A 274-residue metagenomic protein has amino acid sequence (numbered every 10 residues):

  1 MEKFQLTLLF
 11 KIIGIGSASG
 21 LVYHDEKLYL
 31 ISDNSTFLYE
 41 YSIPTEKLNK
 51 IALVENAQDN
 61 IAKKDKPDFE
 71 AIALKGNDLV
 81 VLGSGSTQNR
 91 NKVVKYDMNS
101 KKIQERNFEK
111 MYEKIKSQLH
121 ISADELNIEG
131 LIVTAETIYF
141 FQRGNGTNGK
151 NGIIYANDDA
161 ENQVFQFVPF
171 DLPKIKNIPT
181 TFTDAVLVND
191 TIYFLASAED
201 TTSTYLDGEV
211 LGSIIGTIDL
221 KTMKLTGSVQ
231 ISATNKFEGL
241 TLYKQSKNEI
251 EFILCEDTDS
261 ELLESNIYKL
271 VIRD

Functional and structural regions predicted by a protein language model:
M1-D274: Sequence/structural signature of beta-propeller domains
